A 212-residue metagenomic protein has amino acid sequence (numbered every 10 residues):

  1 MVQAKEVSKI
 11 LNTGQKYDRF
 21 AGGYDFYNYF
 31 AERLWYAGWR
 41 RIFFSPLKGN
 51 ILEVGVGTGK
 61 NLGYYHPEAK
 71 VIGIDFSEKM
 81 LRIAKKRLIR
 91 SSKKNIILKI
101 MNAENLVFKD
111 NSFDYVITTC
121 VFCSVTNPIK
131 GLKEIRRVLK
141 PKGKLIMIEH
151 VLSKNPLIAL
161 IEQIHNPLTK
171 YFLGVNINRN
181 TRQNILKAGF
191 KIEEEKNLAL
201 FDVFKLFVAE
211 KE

Functional and structural regions predicted by a protein language model:
V2-K48, K60-N61, I83, I161-Q163 (+1 more regions): Conserved class I S-adenosyl-L-methionine
L11, Y27-F30, I146-V203: C-terminal alpha-helical "lid/dimerization" subdomain adjacent to the S-adenosyl-L-methionine
L52-N105: Class I SAM-dependent methyltransferase SAM/SAH-binding core
K70, K142-K144: Short glycine-centered segments of the SAM/dcSAM-binding site in methyltransferase folds
E104-V116: A short acidic, Gly/Pro-enriched loop at the edge of an enzyme's catalytic core that lines a small-molecule cofactor
Y115-N127: A short SAM/SAH-binding and catalytic strip from SAM-dependent methyltransferases
I129-P141: A short glycine-rich, Lys/Arg-flanked "PGG" loop and its adjoining helix->strand segment in the class I
L206-E212: C-terminal lobe and adjacent flexible extensions of AdoMet/dcAdoMet transferase-like proteins
